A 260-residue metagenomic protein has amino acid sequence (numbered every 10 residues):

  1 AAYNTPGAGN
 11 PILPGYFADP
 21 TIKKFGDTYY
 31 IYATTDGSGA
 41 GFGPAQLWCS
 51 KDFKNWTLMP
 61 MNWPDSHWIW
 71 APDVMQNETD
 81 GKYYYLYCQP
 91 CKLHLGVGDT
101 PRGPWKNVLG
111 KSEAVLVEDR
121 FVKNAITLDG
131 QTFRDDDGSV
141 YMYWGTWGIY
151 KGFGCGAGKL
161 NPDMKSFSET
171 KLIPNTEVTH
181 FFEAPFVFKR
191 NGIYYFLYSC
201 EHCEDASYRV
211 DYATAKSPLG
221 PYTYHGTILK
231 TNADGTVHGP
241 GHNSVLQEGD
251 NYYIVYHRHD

Functional and structural regions predicted by a protein language model:
A1-D260: Carbohydrate-active catalytic/glycan-binding domains of CAZyme proteins, especially the secreted or lumenal ectodomains
